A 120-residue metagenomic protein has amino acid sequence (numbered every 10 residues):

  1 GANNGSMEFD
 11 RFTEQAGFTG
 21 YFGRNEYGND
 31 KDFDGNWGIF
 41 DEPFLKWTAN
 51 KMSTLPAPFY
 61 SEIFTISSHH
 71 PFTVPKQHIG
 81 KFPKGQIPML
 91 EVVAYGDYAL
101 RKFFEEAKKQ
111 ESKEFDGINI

Functional and structural regions predicted by a protein language model:
G1-I120: Solvent-exposed soluble domains appended to multi-pass membrane proteins
